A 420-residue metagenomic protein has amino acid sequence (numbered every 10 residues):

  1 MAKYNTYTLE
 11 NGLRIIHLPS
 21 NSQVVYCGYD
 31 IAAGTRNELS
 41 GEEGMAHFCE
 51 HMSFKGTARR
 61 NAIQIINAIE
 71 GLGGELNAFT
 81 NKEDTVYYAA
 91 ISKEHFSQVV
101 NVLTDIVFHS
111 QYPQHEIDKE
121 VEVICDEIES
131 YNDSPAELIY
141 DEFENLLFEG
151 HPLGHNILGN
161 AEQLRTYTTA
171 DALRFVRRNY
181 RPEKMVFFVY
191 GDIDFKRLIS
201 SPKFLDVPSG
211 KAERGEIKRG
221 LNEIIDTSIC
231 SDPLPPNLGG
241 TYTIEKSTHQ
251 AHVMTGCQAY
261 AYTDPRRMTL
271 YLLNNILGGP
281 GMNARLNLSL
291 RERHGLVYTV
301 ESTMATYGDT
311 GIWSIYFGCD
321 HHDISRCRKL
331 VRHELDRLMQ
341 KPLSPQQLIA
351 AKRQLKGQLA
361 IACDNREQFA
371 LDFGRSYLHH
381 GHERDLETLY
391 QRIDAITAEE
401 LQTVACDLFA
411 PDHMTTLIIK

Functional and structural regions predicted by a protein language model:
A2-Y4, L13-R14: Extreme N-terminal starter segment of soluble prokaryotic enzymes
K3, T8, Q64-D226, P233 (+5 more regions): Charge-rich, well-structured scaffold segments of protease-associated domains
G12, P19-I69, P265-L277, R285-L288: Active/ligand-binding-proximal structured segments within catalytic/core domains that scaffold catalytic residues
L13, V25-C27, T85, A251-V253 (+2 more regions): Change "...and in nucleic-acid phosphodiester-cleaving endonucleases..." to "...and in nucleic-acid processing enzymes
R14, R36, K55, K246 (+4 more regions): Basic side chains
I16, Y26-D30, S53, N77-F79 (+2 more regions): Short, conserved beta-strand segments within well-ordered enzyme catalytic domains that often line or immediately flank
I16-Q23, G28-D30, E213, I217-N283: His/Glu-based metal-binding/catalytic segments typifying zinc-dependent metallopeptidases
H47, H51, H151, H252: Histidine-centered active-site/metal-ligand motif
